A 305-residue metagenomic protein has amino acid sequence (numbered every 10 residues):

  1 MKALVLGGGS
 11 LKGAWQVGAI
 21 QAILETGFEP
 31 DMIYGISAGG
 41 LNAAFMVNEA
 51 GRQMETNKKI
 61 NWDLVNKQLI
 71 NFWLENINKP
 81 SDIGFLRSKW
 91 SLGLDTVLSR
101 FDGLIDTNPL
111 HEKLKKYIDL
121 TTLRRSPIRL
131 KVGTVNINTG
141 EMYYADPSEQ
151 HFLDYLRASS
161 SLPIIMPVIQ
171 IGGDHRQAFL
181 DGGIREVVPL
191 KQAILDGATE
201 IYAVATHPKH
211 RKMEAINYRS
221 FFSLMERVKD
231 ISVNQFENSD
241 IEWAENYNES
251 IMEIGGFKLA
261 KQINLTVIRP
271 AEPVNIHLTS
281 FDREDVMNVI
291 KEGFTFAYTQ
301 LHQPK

Functional and structural regions predicted by a protein language model:
K2-V5, S10-L110, L114, E149-A158 (+3 more regions): Patatin-like phospholipase
E49-G51, Y218-F222, E284: Short, hinge-like loop/turn segments at secondary-structure boundaries
D82-V204, H210, G256-Q303: Active-site-adjacent alpha/beta core region of enzyme catalytic domains
G84, I241-E245: C-terminal helical "tail/cap" subdomain of flavin- and related membrane-associated enzymes
I216-I241: Acidic, Ser/Thr-rich peripheral helices and adjacent loops at domain boundaries
N246-F257: A short, acidic, amphipathic alpha-helical segment used as a generic capping/interface helix at domain edges
